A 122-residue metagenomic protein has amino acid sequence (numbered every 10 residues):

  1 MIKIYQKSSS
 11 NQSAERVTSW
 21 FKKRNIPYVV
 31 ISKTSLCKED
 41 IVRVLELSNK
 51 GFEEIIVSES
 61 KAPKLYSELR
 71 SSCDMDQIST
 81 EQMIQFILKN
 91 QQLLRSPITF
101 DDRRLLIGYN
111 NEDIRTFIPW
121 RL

Functional and structural regions predicted by a protein language model:
M1-T34: Local sequence-structure signature of Cys/Sec-based thiol-disulfide redox active-site neighborhoods
S35-L122: Thiol/selenol-based redox catalytic cores and closely related redox-interacting motifs
